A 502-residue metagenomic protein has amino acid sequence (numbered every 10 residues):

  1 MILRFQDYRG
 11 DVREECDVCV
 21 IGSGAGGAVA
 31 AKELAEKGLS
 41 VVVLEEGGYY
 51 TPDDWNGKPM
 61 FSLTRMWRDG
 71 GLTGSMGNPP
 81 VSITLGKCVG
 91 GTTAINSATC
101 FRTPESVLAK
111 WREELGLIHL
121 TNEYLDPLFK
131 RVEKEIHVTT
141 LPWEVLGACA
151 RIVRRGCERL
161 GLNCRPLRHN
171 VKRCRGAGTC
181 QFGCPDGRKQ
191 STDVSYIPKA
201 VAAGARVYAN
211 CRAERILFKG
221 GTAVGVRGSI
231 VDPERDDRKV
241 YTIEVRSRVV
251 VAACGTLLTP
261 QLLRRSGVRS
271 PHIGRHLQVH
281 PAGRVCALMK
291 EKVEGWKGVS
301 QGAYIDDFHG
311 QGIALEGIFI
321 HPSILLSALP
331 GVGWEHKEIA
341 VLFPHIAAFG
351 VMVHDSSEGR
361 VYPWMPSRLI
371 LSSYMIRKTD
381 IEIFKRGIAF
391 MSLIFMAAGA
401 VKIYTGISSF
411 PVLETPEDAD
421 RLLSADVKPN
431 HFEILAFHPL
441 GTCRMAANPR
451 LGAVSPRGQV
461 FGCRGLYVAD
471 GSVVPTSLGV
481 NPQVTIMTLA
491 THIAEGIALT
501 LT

Functional and structural regions predicted by a protein language model:
M1-K110, N122-E123, R227-G228, R269-S300: N-terminal glycine-rich phosphate/pyrophosphate-binding loop and immediately adjacent elements
L3-V12, G267-V268, H280, R368-A389 (+1 more regions): C-terminal lid/capping helical subdomain adjacent to the catalytic/cofactor pocket in oxidative enzymes
S23, K189, V224, V240 (+3 more regions): Alpha-helix N-cap/helix-initiation motif
G24-A25, L257, V473: Residue-level detector of alpha-helix initiation sites
E33-E36, S40-V42, G47-P52, N56 (+9 more regions): Glycine-rich loop(s) and the adjacent beta-strand/alpha-helix scaffold that form part
R68-L85, V240-S247, A303-D307, V427-N430 (+1 more regions): Short, hydrophobic/aliphatic alpha-helical segments
N96, S270-F395, K402, V427-N430 (+3 more regions): FAD cofactor-binding and catalytic pocket of flavoenzymes
E114, I118-R215, G220-A223, I403-F432: Conserved redox-cofactor binding core of oxidoreductases
